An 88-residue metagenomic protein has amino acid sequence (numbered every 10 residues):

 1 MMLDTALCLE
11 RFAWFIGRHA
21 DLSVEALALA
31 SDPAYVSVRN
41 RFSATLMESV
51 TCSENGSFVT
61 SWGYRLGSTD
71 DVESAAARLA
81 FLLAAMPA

Functional and structural regions predicted by a protein language model:
M1-A34, R65-L66: Negatively charged, low-complexity tracts enriched in Asp/Glu with abundant Ser/Thr
A6, S43, A76-A80: Generic N-terminal initiation segments characterized by hydrophobic and/or small/turn-forming residues
V24, V36-V38, V50: Hydrophobic beta-strand residues in large extracellular and virion-surface proteins
L27-L29, T51-S53, L83: Short beta-strand micro-motifs enriched in acidic
A30-A44: Short, structured protein-protein interaction patches enriched in aromatics and acidic/basic residues, typified by
S43-T69: Intrinsically disordered, low-complexity regulatory segments enriched in Ser/Thr/Pro and charged residues
Y64-A88: Ampiphathic alpha-helical segments that act as solvent-exposed interaction surfaces
